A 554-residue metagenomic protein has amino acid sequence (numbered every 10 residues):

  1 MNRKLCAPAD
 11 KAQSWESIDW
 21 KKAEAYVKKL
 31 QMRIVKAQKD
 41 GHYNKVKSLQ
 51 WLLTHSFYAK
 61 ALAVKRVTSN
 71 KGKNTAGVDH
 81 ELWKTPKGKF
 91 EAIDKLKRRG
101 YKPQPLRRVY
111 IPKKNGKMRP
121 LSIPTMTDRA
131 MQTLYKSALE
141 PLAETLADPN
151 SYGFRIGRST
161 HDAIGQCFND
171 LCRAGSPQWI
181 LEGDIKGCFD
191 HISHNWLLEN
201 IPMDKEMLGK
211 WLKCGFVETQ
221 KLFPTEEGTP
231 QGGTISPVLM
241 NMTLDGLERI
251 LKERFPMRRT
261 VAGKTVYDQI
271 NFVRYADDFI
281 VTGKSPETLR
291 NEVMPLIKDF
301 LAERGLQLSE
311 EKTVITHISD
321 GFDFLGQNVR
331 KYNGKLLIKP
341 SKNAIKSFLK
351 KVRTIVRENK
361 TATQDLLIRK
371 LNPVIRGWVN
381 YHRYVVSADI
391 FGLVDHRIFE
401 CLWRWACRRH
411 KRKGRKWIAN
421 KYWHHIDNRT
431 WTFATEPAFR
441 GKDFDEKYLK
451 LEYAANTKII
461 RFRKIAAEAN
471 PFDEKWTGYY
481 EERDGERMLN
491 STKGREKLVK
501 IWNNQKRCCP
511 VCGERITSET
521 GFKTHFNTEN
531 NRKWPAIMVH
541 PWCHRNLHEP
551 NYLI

Functional and structural regions predicted by a protein language model:
Q13-G72, S137-G153: Charged boundary/loop elements
K95, R99, L146-N150, R155-R158 (+1 more regions): Conserved polymerase palm-domain catalytic core
L222, R304-W378: A conserved non-catalytic segment of reverse transcriptases and RNA-directed RNA polymerases corresponding to the late
I355-K416: Right-hand nucleic-acid polymerase module
R397-C401, A406-K497, R507-C508: Extended C-terminal regions of large enzymes
I501-K506, R532-A536: Short metal-coordination and nucleic-acid-contact micro-motifs, chiefly zinc-binding Cys/His arrays
G513-P541, R545-Y552: Histidine-centered nuclease catalytic patch
